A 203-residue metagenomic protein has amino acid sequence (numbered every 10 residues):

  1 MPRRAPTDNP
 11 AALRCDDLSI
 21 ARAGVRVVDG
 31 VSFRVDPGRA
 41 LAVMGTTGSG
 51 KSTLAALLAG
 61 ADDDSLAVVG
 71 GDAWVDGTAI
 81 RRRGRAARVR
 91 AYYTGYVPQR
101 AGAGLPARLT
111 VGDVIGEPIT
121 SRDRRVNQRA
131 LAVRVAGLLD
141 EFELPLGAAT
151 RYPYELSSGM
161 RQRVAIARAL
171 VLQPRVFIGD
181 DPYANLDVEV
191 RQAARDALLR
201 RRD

Functional and structural regions predicted by a protein language model:
M44-T46: The feature captures the beta-strand-to-loop junction immediately N-terminal to the Walker
A67, A79-G95, S121, Q128: ABC ATPase NBD coupling module
R100, A107-S121: Q-loop/switch helix immediately C-terminal to the Walker
R129-G147: Conserved ABC ATPase "signature" region
Y152-L156, M160: Conserved ABC ATPase signature
I166, A194: Hydrophobic anchor residue at the start of the ABC signature
V171-R175: A short, proline-enriched helix->beta-strand linker immediately N-terminal to the Walker B motif in ABC-type P-loop
